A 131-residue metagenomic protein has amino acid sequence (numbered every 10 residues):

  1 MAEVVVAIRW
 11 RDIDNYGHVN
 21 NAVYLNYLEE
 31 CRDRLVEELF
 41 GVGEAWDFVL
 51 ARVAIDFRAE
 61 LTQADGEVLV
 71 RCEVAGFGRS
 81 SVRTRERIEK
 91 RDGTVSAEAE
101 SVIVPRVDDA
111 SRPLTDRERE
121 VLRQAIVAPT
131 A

Functional and structural regions predicted by a protein language model:
M1-R52, D108-A131: Hot-dog-fold acyl-thioester-processing enzymes
A2, V49-A51, V68, V82 (+1 more regions): Hydrophobic core residues within well-ordered beta-strands of beta-rich domains
V6-I8, I55, C72, E86: Preference for bulky hydrophobic residues occupying beta-strand positions in well-ordered beta-sheet regions
L35-F77: Hydrophobic beta-strand-centered segment that forms part of the acyl-chain substrate-binding groove
F57, T62-A64, A75-A131: HotDog/MaoC-like acyl-thioester-processing domains
